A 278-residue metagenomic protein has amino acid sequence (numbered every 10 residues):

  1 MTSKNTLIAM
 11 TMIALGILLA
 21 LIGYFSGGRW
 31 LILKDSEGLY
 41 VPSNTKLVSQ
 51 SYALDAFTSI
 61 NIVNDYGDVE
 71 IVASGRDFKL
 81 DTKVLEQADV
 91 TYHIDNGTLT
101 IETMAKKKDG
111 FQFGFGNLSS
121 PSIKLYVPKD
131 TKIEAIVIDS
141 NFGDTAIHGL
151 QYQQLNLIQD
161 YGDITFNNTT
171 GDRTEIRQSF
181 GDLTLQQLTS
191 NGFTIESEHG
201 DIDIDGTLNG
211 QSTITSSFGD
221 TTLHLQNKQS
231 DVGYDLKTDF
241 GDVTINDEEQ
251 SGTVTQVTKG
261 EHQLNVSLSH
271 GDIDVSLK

Functional and structural regions predicted by a protein language model:
M1-D65, E70-S74, K132, N246 (+1 more regions): Alpha-helical transmembrane segments and their membrane-interface anchoring/capping motifs
Y24, I32-L33, Y40-S43, T58-D65 (+3 more regions): A broad, low-specificity signal for short, low-complexity segments enriched in glycine/proline and polar/charged
N44-S59, D68-D77, V90-R177, D182-Q186 (+1 more regions): Right-handed parallel beta-helix
L85-Q87: Short, polar loop motifs at secondary-structure junctions
N168, T174, L183-K278: Short, surface-exposed interaction patches in beta-rich subdomains that mediate adhesion/assembly near membranes
